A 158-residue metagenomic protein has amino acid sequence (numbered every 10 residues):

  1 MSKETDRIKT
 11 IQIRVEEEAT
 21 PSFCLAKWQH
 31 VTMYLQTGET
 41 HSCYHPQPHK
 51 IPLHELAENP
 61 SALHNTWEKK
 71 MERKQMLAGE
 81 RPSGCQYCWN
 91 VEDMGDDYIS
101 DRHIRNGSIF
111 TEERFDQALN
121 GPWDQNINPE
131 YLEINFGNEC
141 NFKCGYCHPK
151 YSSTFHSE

Functional and structural regions predicted by a protein language model:
K3, R7-I109, N128-Y131: Accessory C-terminal segments flanking Radical SAM cores
V15, D116-N126: Short boundary motifs at domain starts and secondary-structure transition points
L63, I104-N120, E158: Short microdomains enriched in Cys/His and/or Lys/Arg
C85, C144-C147: Short cysteine-rich clusters marking metal-coordination/redox-active sites
W89-D93, C147-S153: Detector for the c-type heme attachment site
I127-E139, K150-E158: Core AdoMet radical
